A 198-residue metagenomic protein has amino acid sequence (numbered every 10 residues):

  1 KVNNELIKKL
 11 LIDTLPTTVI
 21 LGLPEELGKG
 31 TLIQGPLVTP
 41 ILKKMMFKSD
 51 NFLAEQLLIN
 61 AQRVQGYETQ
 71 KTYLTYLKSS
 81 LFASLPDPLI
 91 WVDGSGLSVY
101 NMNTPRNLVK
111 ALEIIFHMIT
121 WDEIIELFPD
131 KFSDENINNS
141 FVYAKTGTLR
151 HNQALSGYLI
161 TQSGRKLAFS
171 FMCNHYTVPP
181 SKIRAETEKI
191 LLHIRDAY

Functional and structural regions predicted by a protein language model:
K1-D122: A small/polar active-site loop signature that marks catalytic segments
I90-Y198: C-terminal soluble interaction/assembly domains
